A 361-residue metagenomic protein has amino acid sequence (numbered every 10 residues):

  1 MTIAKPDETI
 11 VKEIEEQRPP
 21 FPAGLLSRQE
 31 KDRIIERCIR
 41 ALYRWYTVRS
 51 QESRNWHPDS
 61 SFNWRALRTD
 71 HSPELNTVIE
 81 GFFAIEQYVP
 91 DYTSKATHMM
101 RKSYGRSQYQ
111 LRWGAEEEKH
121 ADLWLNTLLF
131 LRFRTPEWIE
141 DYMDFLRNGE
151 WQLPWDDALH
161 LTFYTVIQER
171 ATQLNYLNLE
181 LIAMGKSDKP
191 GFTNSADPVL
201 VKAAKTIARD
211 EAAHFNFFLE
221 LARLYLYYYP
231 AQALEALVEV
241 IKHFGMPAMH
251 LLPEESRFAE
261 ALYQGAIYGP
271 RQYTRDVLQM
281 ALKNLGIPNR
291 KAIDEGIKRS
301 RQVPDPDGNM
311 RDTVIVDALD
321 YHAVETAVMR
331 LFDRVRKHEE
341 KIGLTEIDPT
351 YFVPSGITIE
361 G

Functional and structural regions predicted by a protein language model:
T2-G361: Non-heme di-metal
